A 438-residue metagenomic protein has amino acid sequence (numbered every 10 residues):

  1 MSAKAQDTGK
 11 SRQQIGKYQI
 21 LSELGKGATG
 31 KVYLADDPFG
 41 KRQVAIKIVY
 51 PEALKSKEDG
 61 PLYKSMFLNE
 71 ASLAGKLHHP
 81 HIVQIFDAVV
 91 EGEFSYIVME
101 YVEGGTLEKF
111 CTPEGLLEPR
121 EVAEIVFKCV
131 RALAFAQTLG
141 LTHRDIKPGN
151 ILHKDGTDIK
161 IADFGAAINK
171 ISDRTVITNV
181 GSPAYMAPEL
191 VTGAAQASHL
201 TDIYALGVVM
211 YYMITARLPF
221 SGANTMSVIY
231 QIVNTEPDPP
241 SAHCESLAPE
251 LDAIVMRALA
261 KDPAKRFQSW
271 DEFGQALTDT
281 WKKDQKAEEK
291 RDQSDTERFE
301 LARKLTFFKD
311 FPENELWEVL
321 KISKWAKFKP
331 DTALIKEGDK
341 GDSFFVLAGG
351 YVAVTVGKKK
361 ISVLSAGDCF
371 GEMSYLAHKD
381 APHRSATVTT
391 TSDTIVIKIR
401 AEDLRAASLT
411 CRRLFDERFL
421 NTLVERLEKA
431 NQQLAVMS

Functional and structural regions predicted by a protein language model:
K31: Conserved N-lobe ATP-binding subsite of Hanks-type protein kinase domains, especially the beta3 VAIK lysine
Y50-K76: AlphaC helix of the eukaryotic protein kinase fold
A88: Activation-segment/catalytic-loop signature of the eukaryotic protein kinase fold
G92-T106: Conserved short submotifs of the Hanks-type protein kinase catalytic core that shape the nucleotide-binding pocket
I125-V126: Activation segment signature within eukaryotic-like protein kinase domains
R131-L141: Protein kinase catalytic-loop region centered on the HRD/HxD motif
T332-D393, L404, L420: Cyclic nucleotide-binding regulatory domains
